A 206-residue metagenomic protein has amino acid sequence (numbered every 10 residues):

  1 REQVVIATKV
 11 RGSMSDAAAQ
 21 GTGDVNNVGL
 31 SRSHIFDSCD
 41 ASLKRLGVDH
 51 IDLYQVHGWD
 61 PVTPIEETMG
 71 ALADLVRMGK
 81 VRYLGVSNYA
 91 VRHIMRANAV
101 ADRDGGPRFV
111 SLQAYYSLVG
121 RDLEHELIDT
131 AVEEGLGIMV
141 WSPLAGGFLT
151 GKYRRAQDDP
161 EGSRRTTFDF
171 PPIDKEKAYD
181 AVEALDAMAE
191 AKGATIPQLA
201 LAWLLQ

Functional and structural regions predicted by a protein language model:
R1-K9, D49, R77: N-terminal binding-site loop/beta-alpha segment at the start of enzyme catalytic domains that lines or forms
E2, M78-G79, E134, K192: Helix C-cap/helix->beta junction micro-motif
I6, S42, I51, P64 (+6 more regions): Conserved, mostly hydrophobic/aromatic
V10-G12, A90, Y116-G120, S142-L149 (+1 more regions): Glycine-rich beta-alpha junction loops
S13-D122, E126: Glycine/proline-rich, positively charged, aromatic-decorated active-site loop/lid region on the catalytic face
V25-S33, R165-E176: A short acidic, glycine-rich active-site loop that binds or catalyzes chemistry on phosphate/adenosine moieties
V76, P143, I173-Q206: Conserved short secondary-structure transition element at the edge of the structured enzyme core that lines
L123-G162, A191-T195: Aromatic-lined glycan-binding groove of carbohydrate-active enzymes
